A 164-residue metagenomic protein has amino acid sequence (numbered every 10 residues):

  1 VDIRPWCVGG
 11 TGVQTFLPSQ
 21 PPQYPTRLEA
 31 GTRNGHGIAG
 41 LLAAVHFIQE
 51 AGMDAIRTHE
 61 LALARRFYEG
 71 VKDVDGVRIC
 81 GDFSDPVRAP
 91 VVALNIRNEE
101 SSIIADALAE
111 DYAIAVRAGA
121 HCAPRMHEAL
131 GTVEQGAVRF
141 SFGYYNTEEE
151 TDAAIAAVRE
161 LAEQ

Functional and structural regions predicted by a protein language model:
V1-Q164: Pyridoxal 5′-phosphate
